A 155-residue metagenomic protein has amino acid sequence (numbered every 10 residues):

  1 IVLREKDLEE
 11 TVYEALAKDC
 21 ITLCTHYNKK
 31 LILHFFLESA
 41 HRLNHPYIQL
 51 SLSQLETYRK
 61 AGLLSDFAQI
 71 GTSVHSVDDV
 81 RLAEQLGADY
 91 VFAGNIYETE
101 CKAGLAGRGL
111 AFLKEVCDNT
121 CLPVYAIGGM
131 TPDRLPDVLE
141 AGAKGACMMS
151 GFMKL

Functional and structural regions predicted by a protein language model:
I1-E10, A88-G94, K114-C117, V124: Long, low-complexity, intrinsically disordered polar/charged segments
V2, I32, Q49, G71 (+2 more regions): Conserved beta-strand positions in the central sheet of alpha/beta enzyme cores
L3-T22, H26-F35, H41-Y47, L52-Q54 (+1 more regions): Conserved alpha/beta-domain cores
V12-A15, L43-P46, K60-L63, A103-A106 (+1 more regions): Short secondary-structure transition/capping segments
E14-L33, L52-L55, K60-S76, A106-T131: Alpha-helix-loop-beta-strand connector modules within alpha/beta enzyme cores
L31-P46, H75-G87, D118-A126, M130-M148 (+1 more regions): Catalytic cores of alpha/beta
L52-A61, Y90-G104, G129-L155: Glycine-rich phosphate-binding active-site loops on the catalytic face of alpha/beta enzymes
I70-E100: Histidine/lysine/aspartate-rich catalytic loop segments that bind and position anionic ligands
